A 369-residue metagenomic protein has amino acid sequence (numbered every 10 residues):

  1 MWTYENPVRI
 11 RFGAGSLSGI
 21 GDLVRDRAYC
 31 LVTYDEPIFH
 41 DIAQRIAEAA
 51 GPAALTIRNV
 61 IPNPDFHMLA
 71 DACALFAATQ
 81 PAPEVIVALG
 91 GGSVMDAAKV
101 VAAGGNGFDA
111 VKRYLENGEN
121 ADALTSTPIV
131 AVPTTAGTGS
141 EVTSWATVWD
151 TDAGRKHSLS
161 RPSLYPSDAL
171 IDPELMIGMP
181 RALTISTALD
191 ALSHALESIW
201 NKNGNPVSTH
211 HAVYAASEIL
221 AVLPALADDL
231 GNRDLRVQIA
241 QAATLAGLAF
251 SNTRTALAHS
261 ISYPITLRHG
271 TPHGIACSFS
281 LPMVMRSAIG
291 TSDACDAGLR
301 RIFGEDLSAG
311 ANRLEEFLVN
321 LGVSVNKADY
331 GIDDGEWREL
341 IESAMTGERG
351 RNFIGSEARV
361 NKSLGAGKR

Functional and structural regions predicted by a protein language model:
M1-V85: ATP/NTP phosphate-donor binding region
H67-A74, A78-E174: Glycine/threonine-rich beta-strand-loop-alpha-helix active-site module that forms ligand/phosphate-binding
G137, T244-C277, G347-R349: Glycine-rich phosphate/pyrophosphate-binding beta-alpha loops
W145-T253, G355: Carboxylate- and glycine-rich phosphate/diphosphate-binding segment that chelates Mg2+/Mn2+
S163, R300-R369: C-terminal charged capping/lid subdomain of soluble metabolic enzymes
L192-L196, I239-G247, I261, L281 (+3 more regions): Short alpha-helical scaffolding segments that buttress acidic/His motifs in well-ordered protein cores
P264, R268-N326: Active-site pocket-lining segment
